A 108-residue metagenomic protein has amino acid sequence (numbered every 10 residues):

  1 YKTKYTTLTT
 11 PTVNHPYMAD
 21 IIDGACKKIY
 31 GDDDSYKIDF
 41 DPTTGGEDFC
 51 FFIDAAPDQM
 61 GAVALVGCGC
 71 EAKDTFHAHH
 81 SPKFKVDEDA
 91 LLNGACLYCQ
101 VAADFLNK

Functional and structural regions predicted by a protein language model:
Y1-K108: Metal-dependent amide/peptide-bond hydrolase catalytic core, centered on the "pita-bread" metallohydrolase fold
